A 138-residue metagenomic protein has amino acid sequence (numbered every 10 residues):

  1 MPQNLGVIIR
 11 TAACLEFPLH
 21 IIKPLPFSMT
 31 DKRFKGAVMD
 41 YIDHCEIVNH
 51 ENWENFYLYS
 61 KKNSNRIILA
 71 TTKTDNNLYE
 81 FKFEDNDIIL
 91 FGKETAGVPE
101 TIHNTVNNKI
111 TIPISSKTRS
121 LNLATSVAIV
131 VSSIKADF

Functional and structural regions predicted by a protein language model:
M1, T72-N76, K93-A96, S116: Short glycine-rich anion-binding loops that position phosphate/pyrophosphate groups of nucleotides and phosphorylated
M1-T72, K135-A136: RNA substrate-binding interface of SAM-dependent RNA methyltransferases
K23-F27, E94-A96, I114-T118: Short, acidic/turn-prone active-site loops that include or flank metal/cofactor- and phosphate-binding residues
K32-R33, E80-K82, T101-N104: Short amphipathic alpha-helical segments
R66-T72, Y79, A96-E100: Portal/gating segments that form or line small-molecule/metal binding sites
N86-D87: A contiguous loop/helix-start segment that scaffolds small-molecule binding in enzyme catalytic cores
T105-F138: Structured adenosyl-cofactor binding patch, chiefly the S-adenosyl-L-methionine
